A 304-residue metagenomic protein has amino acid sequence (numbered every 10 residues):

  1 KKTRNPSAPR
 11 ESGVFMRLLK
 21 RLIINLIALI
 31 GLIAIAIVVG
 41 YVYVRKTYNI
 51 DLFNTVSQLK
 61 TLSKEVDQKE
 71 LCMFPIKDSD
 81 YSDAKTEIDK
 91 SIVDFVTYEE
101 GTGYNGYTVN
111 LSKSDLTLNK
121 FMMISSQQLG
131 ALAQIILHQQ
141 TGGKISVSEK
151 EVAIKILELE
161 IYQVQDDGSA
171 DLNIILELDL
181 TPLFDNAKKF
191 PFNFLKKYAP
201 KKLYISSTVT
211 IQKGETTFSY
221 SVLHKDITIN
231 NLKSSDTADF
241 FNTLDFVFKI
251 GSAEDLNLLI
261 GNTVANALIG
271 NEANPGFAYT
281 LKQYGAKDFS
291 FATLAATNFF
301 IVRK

Functional and structural regions predicted by a protein language model:
K1-K20: N-terminal Lys/Arg-rich, disordered targeting/topogenic segments
R17-I27, I33-K304: Extracellular/lumenal and peripheral-membrane lipid-interaction modules
